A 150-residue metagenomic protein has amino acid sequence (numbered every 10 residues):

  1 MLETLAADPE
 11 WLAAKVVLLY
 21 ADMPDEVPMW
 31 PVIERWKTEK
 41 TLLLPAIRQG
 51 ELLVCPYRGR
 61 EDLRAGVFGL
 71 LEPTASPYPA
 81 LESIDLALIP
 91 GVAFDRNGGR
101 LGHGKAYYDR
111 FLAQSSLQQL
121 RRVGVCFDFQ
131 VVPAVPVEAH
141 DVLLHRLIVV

Functional and structural regions predicted by a protein language model:
M1-E82: N-terminal active-site beta-alpha-beta segment that forms phosphate/nucleotide-binding and substrate-recognition loops
L52-V150: Conserved phosphate- and dinucleotide-binding cores of soluble alpha/beta proteins, encompassing both enzyme active
